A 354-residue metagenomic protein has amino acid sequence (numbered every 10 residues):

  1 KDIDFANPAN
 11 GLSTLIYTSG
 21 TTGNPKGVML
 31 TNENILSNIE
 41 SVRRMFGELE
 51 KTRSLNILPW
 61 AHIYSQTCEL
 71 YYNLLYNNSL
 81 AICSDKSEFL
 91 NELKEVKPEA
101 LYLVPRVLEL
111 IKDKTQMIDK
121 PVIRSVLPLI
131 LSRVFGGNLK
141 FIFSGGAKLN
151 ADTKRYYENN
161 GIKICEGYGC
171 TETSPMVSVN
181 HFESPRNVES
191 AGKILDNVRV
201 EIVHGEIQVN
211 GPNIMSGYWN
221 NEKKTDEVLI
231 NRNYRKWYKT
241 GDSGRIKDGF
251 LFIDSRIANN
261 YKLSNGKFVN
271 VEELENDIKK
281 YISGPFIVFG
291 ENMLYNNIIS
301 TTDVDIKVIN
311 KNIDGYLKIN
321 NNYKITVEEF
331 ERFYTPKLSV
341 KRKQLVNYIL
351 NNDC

Functional and structural regions predicted by a protein language model:
D2-Y17, N24, G47-R53: Conserved pre-ATP/AMP-binding loop-to-beta segment of ANL
S13-I39: Conserved AMP-binding A3 loop
L36-R53, W60-R133, N138: Conserved AMP-binding/adenylation subdomain of ANL enzymes
A81-C83, K154-H204, N213-G217, D226-R235: Conserved ATP-binding loop and adjacent catalytic segment of the adenylate-forming AMP-binding
E99-L103, I111-P185, P285: Gly/Ser/Thr-rich phosphate-binding loop
I194, E201, Q208-L263, K267-F268 (+1 more regions): Conserved ATP-binding/catalytic segment of the ANL
G241-S243, K280-V304: C-terminal boundary motif of the adenylate-forming
I287-F289, N310-C354: Conserved C-terminal "lid"/linker of ANL adenylate-forming enzymes
